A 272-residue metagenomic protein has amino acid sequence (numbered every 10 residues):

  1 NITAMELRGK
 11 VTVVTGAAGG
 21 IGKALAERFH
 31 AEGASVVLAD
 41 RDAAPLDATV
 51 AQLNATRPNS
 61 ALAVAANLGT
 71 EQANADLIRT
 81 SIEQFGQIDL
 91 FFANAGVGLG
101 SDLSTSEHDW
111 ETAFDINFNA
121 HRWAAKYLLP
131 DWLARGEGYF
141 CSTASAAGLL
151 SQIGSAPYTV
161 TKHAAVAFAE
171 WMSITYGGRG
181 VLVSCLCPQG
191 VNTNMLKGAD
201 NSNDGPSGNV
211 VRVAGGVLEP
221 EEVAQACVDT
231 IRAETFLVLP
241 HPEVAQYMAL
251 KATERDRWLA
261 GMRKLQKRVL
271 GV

Functional and structural regions predicted by a protein language model:
V11, A18-G19: Conserved glycine-rich cofactor-binding loop
E32, L150, W171-V181: Active-site-adjacent segment of SDR/Rossmann-fold oxidoreductases
A43-A44, A65-D76, E107: The beta1-alpha1 cofactor-binding region of Rossmann-like NAD(H)/NADP(H)-dependent oxidoreductases
S101-F114: Substrate-binding pocket helix/loop in short-chain dehydrogenase/reductase
A125, T161: Active-site helix of classical SDR
S145: Residue(s) in the substrate-gating loop at a strand-loop-helix junction that position the organic substrate next
I174-P242: SDR active-site lid
